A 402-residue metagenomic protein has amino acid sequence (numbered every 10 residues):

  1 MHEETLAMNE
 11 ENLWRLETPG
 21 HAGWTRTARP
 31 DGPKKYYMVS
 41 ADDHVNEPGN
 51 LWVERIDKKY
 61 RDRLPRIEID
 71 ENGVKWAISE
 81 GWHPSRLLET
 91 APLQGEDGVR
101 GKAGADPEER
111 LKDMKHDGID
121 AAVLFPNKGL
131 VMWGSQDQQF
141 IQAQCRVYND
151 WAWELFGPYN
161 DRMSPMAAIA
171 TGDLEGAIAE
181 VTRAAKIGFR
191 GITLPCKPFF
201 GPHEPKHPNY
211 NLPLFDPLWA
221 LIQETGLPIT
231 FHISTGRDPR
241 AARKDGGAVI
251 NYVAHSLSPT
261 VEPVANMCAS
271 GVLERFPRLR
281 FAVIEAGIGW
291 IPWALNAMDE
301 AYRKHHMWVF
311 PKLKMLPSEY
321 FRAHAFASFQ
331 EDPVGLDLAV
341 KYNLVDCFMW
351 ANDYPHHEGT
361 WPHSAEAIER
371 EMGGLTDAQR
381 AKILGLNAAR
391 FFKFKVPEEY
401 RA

Functional and structural regions predicted by a protein language model:
H2-Y37, E47, L51-A121, D150-P158 (+7 more regions): Mid-to-C-terminal alpha-helical segments outside catalytic/metal-binding sites
M38, A91-K102, K112-S135, S164-A168 (+1 more regions): Divalent metal-dependent hydrolysis catalytic cores, especially in the metallo-beta-lactamase
V39-N46, I229-S234: Histidine-centered catalytic micro-motifs
H44, N127, K197, S234-T235 (+1 more regions): Flexible loop residues that form catalytic and substrate-binding hotspots at small-molecule/glycan-binding clefts
N127-K128, I233-P239, Y354-H357: Short glycine-enriched loops at secondary-structure junctions
W133-Q136, E204, A365: Short acidic, glycine/proline-rich loop/turn micro-motifs
D137-Q142: Short glycine-enriched, charge-decorated loop/helix-capping segments at active-site entrances that position
F156-S164, I169, E175, A179-M349 (+2 more regions): Catalytic pocket-lining loop regions of alpha/beta-barrel enzymes, especially the amidohydrolase/enolase/GH5 lineages
